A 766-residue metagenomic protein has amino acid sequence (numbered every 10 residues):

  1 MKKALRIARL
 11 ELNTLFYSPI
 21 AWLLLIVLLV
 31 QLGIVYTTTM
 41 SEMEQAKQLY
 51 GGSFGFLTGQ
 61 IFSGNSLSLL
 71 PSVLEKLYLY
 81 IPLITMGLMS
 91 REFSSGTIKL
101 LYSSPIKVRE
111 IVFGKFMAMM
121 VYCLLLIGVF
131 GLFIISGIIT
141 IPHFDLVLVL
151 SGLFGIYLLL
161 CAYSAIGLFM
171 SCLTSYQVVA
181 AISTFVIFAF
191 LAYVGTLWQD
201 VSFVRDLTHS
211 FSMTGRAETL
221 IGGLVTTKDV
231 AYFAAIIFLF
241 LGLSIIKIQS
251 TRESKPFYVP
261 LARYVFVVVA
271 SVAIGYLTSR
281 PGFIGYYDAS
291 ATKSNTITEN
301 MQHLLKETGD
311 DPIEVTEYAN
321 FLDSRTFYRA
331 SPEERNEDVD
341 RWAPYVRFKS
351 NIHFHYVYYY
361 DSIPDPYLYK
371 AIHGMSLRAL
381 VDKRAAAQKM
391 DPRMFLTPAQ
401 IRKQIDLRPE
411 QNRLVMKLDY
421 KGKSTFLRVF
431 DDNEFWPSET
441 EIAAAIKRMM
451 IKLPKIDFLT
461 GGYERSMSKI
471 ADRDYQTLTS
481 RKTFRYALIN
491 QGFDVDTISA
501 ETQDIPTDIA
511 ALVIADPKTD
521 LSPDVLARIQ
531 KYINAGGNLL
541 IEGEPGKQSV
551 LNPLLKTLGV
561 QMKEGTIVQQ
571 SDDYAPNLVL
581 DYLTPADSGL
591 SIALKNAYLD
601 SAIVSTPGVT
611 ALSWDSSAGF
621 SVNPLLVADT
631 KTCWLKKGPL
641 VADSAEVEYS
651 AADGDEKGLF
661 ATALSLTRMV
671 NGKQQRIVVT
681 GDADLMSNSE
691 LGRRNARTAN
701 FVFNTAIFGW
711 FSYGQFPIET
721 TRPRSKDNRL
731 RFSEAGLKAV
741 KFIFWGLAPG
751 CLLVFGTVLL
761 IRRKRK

Functional and structural regions predicted by a protein language model:
P19, L77, I81, V108-G137 (+1 more regions): Selective transmembrane-helix segments that form parts of the transport pathway or gating/packing helices in multipass
P19-Q45, S72-I81, I187-F190: Hydrophobic alpha-helical transmembrane segments of multi-pass membrane transport/permease proteins
T39-G64, L173, A180-E253, L625 (+1 more regions): Terminal transmembrane helical anchor/hairpin motif
N65-R91, L126: Long, hydrophobic alpha-helical segments
L150-Y176, L239-L241: Hydrophobic alpha-helical transmembrane segments of polytopic membrane proteins
S254-G282, D288-E307, E314, E439-K455 (+2 more regions): Extracellular ligand-binding/catalytic regions of CAZymes and related secreted enzymes and adhesion modules
R280-L414, Y420, F426-F435, E439-A443 (+3 more regions): Juxtamembrane extramembrane loops of integral membrane proteins
Q476-G714: Acidic, S/T/G-rich, low-cysteine, solvent-exposed domains in lumenal/extracellular/periplasmic regions of secretory
